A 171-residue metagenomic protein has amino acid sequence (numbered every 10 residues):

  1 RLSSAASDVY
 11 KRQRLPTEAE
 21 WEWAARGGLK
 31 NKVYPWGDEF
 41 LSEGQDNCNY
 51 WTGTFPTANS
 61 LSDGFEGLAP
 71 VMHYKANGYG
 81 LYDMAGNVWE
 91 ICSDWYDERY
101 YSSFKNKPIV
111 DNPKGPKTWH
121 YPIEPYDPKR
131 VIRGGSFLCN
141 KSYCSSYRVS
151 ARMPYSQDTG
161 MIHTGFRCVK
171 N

Functional and structural regions predicted by a protein language model:
S7-V149, M153, Q157: Functional-site microenvironments in short loops/helix caps that host divalent-cation chemistry
M161-N171: Short, structured beta-strand segments at or near domain termini in extracellular proteins/domains
